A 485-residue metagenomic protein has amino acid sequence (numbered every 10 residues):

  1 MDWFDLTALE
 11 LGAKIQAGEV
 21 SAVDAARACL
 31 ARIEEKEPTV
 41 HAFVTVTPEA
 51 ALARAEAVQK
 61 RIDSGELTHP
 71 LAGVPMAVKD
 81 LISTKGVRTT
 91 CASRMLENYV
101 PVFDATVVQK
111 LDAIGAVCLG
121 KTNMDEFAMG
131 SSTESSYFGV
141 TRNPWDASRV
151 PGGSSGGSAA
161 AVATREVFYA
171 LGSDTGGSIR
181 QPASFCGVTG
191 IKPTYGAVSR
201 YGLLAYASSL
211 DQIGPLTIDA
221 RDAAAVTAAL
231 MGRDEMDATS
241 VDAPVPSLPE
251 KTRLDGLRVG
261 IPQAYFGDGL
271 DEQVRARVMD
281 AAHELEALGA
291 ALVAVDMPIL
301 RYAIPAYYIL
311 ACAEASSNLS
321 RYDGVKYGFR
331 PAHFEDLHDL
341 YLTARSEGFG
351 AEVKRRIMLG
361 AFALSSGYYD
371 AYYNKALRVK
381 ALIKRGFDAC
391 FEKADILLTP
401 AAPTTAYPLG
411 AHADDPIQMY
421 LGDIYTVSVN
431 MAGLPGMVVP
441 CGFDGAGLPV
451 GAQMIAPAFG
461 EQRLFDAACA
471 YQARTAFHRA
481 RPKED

Functional and structural regions predicted by a protein language model:
M1-L52, D63, A287-L288, F362 (+1 more regions): An N-terminal boundary/leader segment
L11-A17, M95-V100, D211-I218, G360-S365 (+1 more regions): Short, well-ordered beta-strand elements within core beta-sheets of diverse protein domains
G18, C29, G73, A113 (+7 more regions): Glycine-rich, small-residue loops and helix-cap segments that act as flexible hinges at active-site edges
E49-E56, G115-A116, D125: Long amphipathic alpha-helix in the N-terminal Rossmann-like dinucleotide-binding domain of NAD(P)-dependent
V58-P75, P249-P262: Immediate post-signal peptide segment of exported/extracytoplasmic ligand-binding proteins
P70-V107: Enzymes and membrane/adaptor proteins characterized by extended Gly/Ser/Thr/Asp/Glu-rich, aromatic-dotted
F103-L230, N430-G442, L448-G451: Short glycine/serine-rich loop segments
K192-A281, L337-T343, T475-E484: A short helix-breaking turn/cap at a secondary-structure junction
